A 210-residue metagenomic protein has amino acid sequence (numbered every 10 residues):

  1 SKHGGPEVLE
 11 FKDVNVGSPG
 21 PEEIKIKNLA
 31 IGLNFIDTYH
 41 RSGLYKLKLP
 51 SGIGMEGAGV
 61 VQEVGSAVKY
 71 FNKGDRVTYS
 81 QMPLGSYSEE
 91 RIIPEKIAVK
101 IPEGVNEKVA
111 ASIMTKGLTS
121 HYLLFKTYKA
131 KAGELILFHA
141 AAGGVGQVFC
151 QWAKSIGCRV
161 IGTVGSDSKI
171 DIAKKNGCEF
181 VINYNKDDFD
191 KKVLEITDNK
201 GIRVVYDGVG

Functional and structural regions predicted by a protein language model:
S1-V8: Extracellular beta-rich ligand/substrate-recognition surface
F11-V16, A58-V60, E90-I92, A98 (+1 more regions): Conserved hydrophobic/aromatic beta-strand scaffold that supports enzyme active sites
N15-G32, S42-G85: Glycine-rich beta-strand-centered segment in the early N-terminal region that forms part of a ligand/cofactor-binding
N28, R91, S120, A153 (+2 more regions): Terminal peptide-recognition signature
Y39, T78-A140: NAD(P)H dinucleotide-binding glycine-rich loop of Rossmann-like/cofactor-binding domains, especially the beta1-alpha1
I113-D187: Mid-domain Rossmann-like dinucleotide-binding core that forms the NAD(H)/NADP(H) cofactor-binding site
K175, F180-G210: Glycine-rich cofactor phosphate-binding loops and adjacent beta1-alpha1 units of small-molecule cofactor enzyme domains
